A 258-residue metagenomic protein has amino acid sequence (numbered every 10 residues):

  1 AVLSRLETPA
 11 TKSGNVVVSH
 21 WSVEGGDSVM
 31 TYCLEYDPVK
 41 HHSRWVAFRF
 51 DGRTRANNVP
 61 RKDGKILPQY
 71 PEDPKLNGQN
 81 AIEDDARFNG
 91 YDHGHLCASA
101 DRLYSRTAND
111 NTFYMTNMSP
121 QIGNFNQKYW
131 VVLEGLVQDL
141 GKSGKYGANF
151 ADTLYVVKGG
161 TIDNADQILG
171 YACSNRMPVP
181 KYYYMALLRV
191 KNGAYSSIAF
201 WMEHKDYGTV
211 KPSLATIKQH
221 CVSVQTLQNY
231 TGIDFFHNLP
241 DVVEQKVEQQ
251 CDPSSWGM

Functional and structural regions predicted by a protein language model:
A1-M258: Domain-level detector for secreted/extracellular nuclease and nuclease-toxin modules, and for the ENPP-like C-terminal
